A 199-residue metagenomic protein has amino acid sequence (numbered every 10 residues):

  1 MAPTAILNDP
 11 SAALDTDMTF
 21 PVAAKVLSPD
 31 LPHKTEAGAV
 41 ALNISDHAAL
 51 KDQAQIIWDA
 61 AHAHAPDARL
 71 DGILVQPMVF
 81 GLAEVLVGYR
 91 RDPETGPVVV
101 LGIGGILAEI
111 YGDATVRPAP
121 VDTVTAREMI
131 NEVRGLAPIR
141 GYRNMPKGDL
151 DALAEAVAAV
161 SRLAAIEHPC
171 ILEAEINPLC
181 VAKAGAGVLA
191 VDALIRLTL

Functional and structural regions predicted by a protein language model:
M1-L199: ATP-dependent carboxylate/acyl-activation modules
